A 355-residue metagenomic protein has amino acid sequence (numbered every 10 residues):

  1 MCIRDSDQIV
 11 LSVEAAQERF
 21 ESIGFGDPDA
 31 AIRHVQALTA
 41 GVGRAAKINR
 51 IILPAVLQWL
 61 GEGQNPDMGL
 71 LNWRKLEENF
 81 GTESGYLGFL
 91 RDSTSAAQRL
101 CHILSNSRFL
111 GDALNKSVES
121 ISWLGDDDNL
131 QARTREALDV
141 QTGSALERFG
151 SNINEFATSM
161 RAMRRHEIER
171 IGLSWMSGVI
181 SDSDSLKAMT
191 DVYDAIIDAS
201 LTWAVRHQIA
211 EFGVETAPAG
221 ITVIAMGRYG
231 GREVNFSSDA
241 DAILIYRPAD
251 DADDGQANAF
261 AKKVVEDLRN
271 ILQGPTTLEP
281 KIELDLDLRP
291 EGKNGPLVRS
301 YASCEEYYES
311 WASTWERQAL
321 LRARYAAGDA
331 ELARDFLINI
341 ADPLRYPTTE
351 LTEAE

Functional and structural regions predicted by a protein language model:
M1: Conserved phosphate-interacting/catalytic interface
R4-E355: A nucleotide- and high-energy phosphate-metabolite-utilizing enzyme signature
